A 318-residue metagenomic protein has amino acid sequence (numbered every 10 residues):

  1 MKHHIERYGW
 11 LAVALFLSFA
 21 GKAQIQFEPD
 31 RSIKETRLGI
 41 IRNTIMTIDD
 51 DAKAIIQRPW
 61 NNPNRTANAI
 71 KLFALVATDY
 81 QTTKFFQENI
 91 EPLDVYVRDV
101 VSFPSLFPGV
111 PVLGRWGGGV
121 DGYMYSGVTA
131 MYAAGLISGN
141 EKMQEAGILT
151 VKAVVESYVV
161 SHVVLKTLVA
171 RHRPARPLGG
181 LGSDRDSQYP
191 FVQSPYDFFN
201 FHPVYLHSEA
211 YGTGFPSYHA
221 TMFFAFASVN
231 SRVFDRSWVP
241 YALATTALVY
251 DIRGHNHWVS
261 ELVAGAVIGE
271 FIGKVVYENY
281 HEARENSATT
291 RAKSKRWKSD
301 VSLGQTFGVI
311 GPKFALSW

Functional and structural regions predicted by a protein language model:
M1-S32: Cleavable N-terminal export/targeting peptides
Q24-V128, K166-L178: N-terminal transmembrane-helix/juxtamembrane module of multi-pass inner/ER membrane proteins
T66-I70, G147, V151, W238-A242 (+1 more regions): Hydrophobic alpha-helical transmembrane segments
A69, A134-S161: Interfacial segments of alpha-helical transmembrane regions
L75, D79, E156-L165, D186 (+2 more regions): Alpha-helical transmembrane segments of multipass membrane proteins
T83, Q87, A134-G135, S161 (+3 more regions): Membrane-water interface at transmembrane helix exits
L149-F201: The feature marks cytosolic C-terminal regulatory regions of anion transporters and related permeases
L181-T306, G311, A315-S317: Membrane-embedded catalytic cores of phosphoryl/pyrophosphoryl-handling enzymes
